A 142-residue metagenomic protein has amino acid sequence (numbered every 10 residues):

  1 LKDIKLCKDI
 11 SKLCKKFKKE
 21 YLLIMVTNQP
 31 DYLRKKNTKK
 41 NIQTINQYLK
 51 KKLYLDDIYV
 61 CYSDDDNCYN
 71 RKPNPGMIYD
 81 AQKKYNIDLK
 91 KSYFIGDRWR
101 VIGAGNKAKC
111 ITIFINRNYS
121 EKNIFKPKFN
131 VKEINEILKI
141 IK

Functional and structural regions predicted by a protein language model:
L1-V26, Y32-K52, N70-Y79: Short, acidic loop-to-helix structural element flanking the phosphoryl-transfer center in phosphate-processing enzymes
T27-Y32, V60-D66: Short linear capping/connector segments at secondary-structure termini
K40, T44-D57, D65-F94, R98-K142: Asp-based, Mg2+/Mn2+-dependent phosphohydrolase catalytic module
